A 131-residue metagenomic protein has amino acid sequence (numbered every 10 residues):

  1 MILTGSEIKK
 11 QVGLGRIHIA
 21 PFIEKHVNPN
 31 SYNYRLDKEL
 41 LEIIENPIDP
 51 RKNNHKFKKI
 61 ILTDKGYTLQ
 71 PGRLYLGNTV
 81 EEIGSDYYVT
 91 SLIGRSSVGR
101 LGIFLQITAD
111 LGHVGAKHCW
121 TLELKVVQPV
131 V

Functional and structural regions predicted by a protein language model:
M1-V131: DUTPase catalytic domain/fold
